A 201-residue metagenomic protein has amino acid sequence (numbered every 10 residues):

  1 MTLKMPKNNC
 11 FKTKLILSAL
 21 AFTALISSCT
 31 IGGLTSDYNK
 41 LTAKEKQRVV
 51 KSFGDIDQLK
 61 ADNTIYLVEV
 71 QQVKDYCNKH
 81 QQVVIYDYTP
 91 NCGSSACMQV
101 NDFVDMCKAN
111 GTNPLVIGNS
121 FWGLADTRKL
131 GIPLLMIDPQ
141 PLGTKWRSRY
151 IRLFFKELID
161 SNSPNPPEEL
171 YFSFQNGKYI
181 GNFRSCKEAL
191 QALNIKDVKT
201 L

Functional and structural regions predicted by a protein language model:
M1-K12: N-terminal secretory signal peptides that target proteins for export/translocation
L25-S28: C-terminal motif of bacterial Sec signal peptides marking the signal peptidase cleavage site
T30-G33: Bacterial signal peptide processing site
Y38-L59: Post-signal peptide N-terminal segment of mature Sec-exported envelope proteins
K74-D102: Short active-site neighborhood of thiol/selenol oxidoreductases, capturing the structured segment around
I85, A96-M136: Structural microenvironment flanking redox-active thiols in thiol-disulfide oxidoreductases
K129-E168: Short, internal strand/loop/helix patches that form the active-site neighborhood or redox-interaction surface
N165-N182: A short, hydrophobic beta-strand/beta-hairpin element that forms part of a small beta-sheet core
